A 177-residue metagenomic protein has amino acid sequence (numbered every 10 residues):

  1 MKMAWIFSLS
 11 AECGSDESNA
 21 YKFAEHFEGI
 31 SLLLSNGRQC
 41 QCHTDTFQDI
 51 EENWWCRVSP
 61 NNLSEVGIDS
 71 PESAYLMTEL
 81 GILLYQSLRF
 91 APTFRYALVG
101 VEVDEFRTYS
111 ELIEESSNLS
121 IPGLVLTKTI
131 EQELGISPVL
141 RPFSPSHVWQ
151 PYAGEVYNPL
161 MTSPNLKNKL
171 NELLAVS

Functional and structural regions predicted by a protein language model:
M1-S31, E172-S177: Short, extreme N-terminal segment that most often corresponds to the first beta-strand
I6-S10, N53-S59, Y96-G100, G123-V125: Ordered hydrophobic segments in well-structured contexts
F7-C13, T46, V58, L126 (+2 more regions): Short beta-strand element of the conserved SAM-dependent methyltransferase core
S15-Y21, L63-D69, F106-Y109: Short, surface-exposed beta-strand/loop "edge" segments at domain boundaries and coil↔beta transitions
D16, V66-M77, L119, G123 (+2 more regions): Intrinsic-disorder-associated interaction segments
A24-H26, S70-S87: Well-ordered, non-membrane alpha-helical segments in soluble/globular domains
E28-Y75, P92: Short, intrinsically disordered low-complexity segments
Q86, F90-S177: Acidic, proline/glycine-rich low-complexity IDRs
